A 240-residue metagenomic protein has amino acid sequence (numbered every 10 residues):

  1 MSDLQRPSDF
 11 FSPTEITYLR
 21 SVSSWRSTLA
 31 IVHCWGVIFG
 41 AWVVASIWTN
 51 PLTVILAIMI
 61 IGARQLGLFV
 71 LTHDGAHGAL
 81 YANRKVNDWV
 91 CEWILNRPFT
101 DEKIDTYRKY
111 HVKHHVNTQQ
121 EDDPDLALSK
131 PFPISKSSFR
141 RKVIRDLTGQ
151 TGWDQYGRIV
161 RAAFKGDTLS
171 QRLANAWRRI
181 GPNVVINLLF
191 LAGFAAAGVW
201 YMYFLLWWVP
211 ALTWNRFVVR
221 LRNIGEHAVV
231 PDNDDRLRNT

Functional and structural regions predicted by a protein language model:
M1-G62, L71, R97-L205: Non-catalytic, topology-defining segments of multipass membrane proteins
I47-P51, G75-N83, A163, A196 (+2 more regions): Membrane-interface elements of multi-pass transporters and channels
I60-T72, K103, Q150-Q155, W207-D234: Transmembrane alpha-helical segments that form the membrane-embedded catalytic/substrate-channel core of multi-pass
Q65-R84, T106-Q119, R222, E226-V229: Acidic (Asp/Glu-rich) catalytic motifs at the cytosolic membrane interface
Y81-N96, K130: Post-HEXXH active-site segment of zinc metalloproteases
A82-W89, K103-T106, S135, T213: Short acidic-hydrophobic sequence patches enriched in Asp/Glu that either
D88, W93-I94, N233-T240: Membrane-cytosol interface motif
C91, L95, R141, R145 (+1 more regions): Generic alpha-helical structural context detector
